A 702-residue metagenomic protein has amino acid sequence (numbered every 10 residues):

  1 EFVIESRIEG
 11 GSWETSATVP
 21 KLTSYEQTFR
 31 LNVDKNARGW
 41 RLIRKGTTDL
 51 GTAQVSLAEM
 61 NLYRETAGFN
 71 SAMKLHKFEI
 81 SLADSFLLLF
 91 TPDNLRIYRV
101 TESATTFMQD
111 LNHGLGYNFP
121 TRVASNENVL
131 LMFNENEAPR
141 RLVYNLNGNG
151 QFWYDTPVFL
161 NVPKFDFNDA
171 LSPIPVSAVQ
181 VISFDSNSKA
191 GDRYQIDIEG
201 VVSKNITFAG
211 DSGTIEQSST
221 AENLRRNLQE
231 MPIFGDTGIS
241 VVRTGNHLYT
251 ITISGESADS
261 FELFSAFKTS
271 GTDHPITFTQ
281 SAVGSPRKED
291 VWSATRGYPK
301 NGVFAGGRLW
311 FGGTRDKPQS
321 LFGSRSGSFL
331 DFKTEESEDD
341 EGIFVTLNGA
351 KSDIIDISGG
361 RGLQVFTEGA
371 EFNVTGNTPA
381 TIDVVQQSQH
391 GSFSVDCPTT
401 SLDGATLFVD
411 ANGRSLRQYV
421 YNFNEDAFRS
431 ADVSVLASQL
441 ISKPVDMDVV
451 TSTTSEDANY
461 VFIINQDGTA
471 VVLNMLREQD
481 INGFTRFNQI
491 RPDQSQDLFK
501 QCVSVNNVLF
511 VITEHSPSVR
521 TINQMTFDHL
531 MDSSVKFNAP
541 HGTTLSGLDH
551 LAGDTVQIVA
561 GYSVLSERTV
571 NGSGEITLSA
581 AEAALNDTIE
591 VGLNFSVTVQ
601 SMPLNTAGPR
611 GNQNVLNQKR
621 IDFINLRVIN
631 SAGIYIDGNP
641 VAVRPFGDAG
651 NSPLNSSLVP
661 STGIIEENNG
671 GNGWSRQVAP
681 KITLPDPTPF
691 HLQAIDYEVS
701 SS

Functional and structural regions predicted by a protein language model:
E1, V158-R225, S254-G284, T544-G553: Threonine/glycine-rich low-complexity segments that form extended coil/beta-edge repetitive scaffolds
E1-T18, T23-G68, V615, Q693-S702: Aromatic, loop-rich ligand-recognition surfaces of beta-strand-rich domains
L42, Y194-I196, L224, L228 (+4 more regions): Extracellular/surface recognition and adhesion modules
T66-T106, F152-I174, S285-G359, G369 (+3 more regions): N-terminal beta-propeller domains
T66-T106, L115-N128, G349-S352, G391-S394 (+2 more regions): Beta-sheet repeat architectures centered on beta-propellers
L75, N126-L130, E216-F234: Amphipathic, non-transmembrane alpha-helical segments in extracytoplasmic/periplasmic proteins
Y117-D169: Hydrophobic or amphipathic alpha-helical targeting/insertion segments
V202-G213, S324, S596-P609: Short Trp-Ser/Thr-centered turn/loop motifs at beta-strand boundaries
